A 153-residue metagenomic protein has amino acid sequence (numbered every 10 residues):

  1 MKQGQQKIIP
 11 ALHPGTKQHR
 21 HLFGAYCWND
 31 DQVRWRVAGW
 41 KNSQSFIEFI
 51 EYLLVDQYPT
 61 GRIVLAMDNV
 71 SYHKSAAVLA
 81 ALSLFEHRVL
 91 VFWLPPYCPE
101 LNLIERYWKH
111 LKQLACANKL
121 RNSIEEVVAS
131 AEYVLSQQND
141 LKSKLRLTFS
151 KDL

Functional and structural regions predicted by a protein language model:
M1-E51, L147, D152: Extended, low-complexity cationic-aromatic segments
Q6-G15, S83-L103, K119: RNase H-like polynucleotidyl transferase catalytic core
G24-A25, D31, I50, D68 (+4 more regions): Mobile genetic element proteins and their domesticated derivatives, centered on retroelements and DNA transposons
W35-V37, W93, A115: Structural signal for conserved beta-strand scaffold positions within catalytic alpha/beta enzyme cores
S45-V64: Short, basic/hydrophobic alpha-helical segments
G61-K74, N102: Acidic/histidine-rich, metal-coordinating catalytic segments
S75-F85: Short, aromatic/basic amphipathic alpha-helical patches
L90, I104-L153: C-terminal anion-handling pockets and recognition modules
